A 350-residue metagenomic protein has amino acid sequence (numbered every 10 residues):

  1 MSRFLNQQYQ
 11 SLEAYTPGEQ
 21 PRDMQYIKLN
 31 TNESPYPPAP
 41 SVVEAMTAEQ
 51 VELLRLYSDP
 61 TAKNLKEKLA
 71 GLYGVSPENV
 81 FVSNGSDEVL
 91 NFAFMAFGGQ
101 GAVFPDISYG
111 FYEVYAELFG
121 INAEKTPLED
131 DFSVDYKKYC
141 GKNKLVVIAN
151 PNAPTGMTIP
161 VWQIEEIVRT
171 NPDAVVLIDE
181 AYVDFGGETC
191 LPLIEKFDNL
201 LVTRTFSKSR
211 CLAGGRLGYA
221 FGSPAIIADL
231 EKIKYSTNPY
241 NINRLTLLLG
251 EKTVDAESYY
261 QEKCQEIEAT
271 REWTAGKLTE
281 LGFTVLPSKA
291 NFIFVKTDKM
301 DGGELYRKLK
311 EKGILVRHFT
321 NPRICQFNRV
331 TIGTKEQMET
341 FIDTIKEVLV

Functional and structural regions predicted by a protein language model:
M1-L56, K142: N-terminal "arm"/small-domain region of PLP-dependent enzymes with the aminotransferase-like
P38, N199-T279, F283-L286: PLP-dependent aminotransferase class I/II
K63-G101, F119, K299: Phosphate-binding glycine-rich loop
S76-V80, G101, E180, D198-N199 (+1 more regions): Short acidic capping loops at alpha-helix termini that bridge into adjacent secondary structure
M95-A149: PLP-dependent aminotransferase-like
E129-D184: Active-site phosphate-binding strand-loop segment of PLP-dependent enzymes
W162, K308-K312, R317, N321-V350: PLP-dependent enzyme catalytic core of the Aspartate aminotransferase-like
I267-E268, E280-K312, N328: Conserved PLP-binding catalytic core of the aspartate aminotransferase-like
